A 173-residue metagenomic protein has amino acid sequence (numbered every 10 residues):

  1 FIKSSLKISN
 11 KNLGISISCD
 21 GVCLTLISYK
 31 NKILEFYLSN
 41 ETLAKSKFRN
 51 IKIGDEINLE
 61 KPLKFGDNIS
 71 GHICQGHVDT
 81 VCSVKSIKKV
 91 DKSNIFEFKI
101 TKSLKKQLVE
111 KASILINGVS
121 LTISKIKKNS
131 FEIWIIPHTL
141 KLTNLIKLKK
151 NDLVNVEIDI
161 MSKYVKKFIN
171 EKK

Functional and structural regions predicted by a protein language model:
F1-K173: Conserved loop->alpha-helix
